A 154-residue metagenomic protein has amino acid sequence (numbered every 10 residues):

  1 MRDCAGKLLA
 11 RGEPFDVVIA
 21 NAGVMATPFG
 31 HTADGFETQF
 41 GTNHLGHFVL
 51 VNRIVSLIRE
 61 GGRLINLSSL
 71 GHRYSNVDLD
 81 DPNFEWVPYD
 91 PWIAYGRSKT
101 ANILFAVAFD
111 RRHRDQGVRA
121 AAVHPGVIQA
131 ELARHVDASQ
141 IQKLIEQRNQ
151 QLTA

Functional and structural regions predicted by a protein language model:
M1-V136: Rossmann-fold NAD(P)H-dependent dehydrogenase/reductase core
E37, D90, Q142, Q151-A154: Secondary-structure junction/capping motif
E85-W86, S139-Q151: A short C-terminal helix-loop "cap" of Rossmann-like NAD(P)-dependent dehydrogenase/epimerase domains
S98, A122, I145-A154: C-terminal helical subdomain
